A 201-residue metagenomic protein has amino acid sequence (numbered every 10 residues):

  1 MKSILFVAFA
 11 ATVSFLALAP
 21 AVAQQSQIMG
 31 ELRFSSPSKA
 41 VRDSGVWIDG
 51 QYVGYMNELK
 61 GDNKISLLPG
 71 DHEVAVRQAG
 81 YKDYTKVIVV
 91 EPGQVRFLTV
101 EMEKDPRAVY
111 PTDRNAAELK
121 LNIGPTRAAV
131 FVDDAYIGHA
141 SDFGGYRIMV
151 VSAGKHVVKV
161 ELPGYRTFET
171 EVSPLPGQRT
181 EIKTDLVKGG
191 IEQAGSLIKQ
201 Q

Functional and structural regions predicted by a protein language model:
M1-F6: Positively charged n-region of N-terminal signal peptides that target proteins for export
V7-A17: Bacterial N-terminal signal peptides
A21-Q201: Short loop/turn and low-complexity linker motifs enriched in small/turn-promoting residues
